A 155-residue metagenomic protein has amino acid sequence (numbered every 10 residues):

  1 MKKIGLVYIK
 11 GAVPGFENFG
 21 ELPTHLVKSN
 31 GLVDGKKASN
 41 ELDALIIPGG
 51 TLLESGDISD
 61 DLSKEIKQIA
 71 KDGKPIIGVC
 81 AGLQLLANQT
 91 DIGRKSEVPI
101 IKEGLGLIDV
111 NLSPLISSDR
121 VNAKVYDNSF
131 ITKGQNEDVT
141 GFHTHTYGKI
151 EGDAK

Functional and structural regions predicted by a protein language model:
M1-D72, A81, G106-S113, D138 (+1 more regions): N-terminal beta1-alpha1 cap of cysteine-dependent amidohydrolase-like domains
F16-F19, L85, F130, F142: Phenylalanine-focused residue identity feature
D60-A70, P75-K102: Glycine/small-residue-rich loop that forms an oxyanion/phosphate-binding "nest" at active or ligand-binding sites
D91-K155: Pocket-forming structural segment of enzyme catalytic cores
